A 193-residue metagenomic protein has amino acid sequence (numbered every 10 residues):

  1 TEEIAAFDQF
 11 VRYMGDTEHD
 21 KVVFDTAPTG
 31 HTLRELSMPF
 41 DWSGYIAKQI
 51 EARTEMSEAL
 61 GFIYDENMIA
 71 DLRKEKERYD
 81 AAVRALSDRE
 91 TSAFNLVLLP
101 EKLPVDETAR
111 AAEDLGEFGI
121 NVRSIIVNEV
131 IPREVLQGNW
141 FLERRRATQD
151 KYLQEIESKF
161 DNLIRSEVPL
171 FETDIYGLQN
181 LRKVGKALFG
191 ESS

Functional and structural regions predicted by a protein language model:
T1-V97, E101, E107-R110: Phosphate/Mg2+-binding loops and adjacent switch elements in nucleotide/diphosphate-handling enzyme cores
D80-S193: C-terminal lobe/tail of nucleotide-utilizing enzymes
